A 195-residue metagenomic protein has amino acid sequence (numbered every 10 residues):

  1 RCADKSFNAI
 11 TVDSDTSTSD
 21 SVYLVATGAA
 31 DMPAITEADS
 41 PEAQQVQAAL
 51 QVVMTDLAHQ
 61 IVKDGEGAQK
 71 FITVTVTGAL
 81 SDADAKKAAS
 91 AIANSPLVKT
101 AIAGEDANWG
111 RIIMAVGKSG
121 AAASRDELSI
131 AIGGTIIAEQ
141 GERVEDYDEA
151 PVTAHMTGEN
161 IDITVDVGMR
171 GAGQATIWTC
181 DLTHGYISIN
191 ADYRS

Functional and structural regions predicted by a protein language model:
R1-S195: A structural signal for small-residue-enriched, beta-sheet-centric alpha/beta enzyme cores and oligomeric scaffold folds
